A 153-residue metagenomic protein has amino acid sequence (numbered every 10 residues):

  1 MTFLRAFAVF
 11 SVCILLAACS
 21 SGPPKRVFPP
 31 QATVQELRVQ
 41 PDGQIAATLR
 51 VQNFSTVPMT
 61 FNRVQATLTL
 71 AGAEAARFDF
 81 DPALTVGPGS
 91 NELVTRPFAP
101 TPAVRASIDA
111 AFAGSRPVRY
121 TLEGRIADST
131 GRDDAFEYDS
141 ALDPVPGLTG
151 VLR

Functional and structural regions predicted by a protein language model:
M1-S11: Bacterial N-terminal signal peptides that target proteins for export
L15-A18: C-terminal motif of bacterial Sec signal peptides marking the signal peptidase cleavage site
S20-P23: Bacterial signal peptide processing site
V27, Q35-R77, D81, T85 (+1 more regions): Post-signal-peptide N-terminal segment of Sec-exported extracytoplasmic proteins
Q44-A46, N91-T95, R119-T121, A135-E137: Intrinsic-disorder/low-complexity, polar/charged segments enriched in Ser/Thr/Lys/Arg/Asp/Glu/Gln
Q44-V51, P97-A113: Charged, amphipathic alpha-helical segments
G72-A106: Intrinsically disordered, low-complexity Pro/Gly/Ser/Thr-rich segments with frequent PxxP/GP/PP motifs and embedded
P102-R153: Terminal connector regions
